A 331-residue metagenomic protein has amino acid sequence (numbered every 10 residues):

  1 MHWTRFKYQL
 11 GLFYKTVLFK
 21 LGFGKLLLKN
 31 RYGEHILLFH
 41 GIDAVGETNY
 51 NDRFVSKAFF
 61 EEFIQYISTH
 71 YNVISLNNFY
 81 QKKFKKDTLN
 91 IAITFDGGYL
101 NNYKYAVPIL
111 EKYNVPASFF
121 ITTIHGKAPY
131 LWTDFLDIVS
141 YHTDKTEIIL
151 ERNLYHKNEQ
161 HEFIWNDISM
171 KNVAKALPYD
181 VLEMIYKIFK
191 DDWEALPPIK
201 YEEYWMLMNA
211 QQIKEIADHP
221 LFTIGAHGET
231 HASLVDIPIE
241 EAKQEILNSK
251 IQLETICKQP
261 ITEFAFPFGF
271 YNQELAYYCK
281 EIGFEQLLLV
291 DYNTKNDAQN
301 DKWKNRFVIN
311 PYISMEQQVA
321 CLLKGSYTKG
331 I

Functional and structural regions predicted by a protein language model:
M1-T94, N101, V139, D218-H219 (+1 more regions): C-terminal active-site subregion of NodB/CE4 polysaccharide deacetylases
D43, Y113-F270, D301-K304: Metal-dependent polysaccharide deacetylase catalytic core of the NodB/CE4 family, i.e., the active-site-bearing domain
G97-K104, I109: Short acidic, Gly/Ser-rich segments with clustered Asp/Glu that frequently serve as metal-coordination loops in enzyme
P108, K214, A276-Y277: Alpha-helical segments flanking ligand/cofactor-binding loops in enzyme cores
I109-K112, E281-I282: Glycine-rich, phosphate-binding/catalytic loops in enzymes
